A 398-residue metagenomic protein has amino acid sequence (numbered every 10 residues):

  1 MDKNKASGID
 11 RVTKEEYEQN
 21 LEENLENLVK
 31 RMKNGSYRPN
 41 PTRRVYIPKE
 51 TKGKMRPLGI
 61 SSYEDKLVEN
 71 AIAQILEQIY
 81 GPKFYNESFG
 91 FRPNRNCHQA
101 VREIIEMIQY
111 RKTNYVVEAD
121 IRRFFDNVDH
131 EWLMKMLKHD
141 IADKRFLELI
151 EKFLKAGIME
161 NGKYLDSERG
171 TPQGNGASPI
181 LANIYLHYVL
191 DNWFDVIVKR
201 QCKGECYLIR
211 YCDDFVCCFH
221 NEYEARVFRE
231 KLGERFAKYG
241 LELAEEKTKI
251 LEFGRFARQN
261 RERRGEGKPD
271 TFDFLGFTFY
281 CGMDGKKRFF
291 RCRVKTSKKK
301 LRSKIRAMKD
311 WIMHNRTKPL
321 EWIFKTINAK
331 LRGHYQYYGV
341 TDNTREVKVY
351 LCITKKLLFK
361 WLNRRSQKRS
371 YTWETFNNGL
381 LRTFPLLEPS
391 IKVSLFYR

Functional and structural regions predicted by a protein language model:
M1-R398: Non-catalytic terminal/accessory segments
